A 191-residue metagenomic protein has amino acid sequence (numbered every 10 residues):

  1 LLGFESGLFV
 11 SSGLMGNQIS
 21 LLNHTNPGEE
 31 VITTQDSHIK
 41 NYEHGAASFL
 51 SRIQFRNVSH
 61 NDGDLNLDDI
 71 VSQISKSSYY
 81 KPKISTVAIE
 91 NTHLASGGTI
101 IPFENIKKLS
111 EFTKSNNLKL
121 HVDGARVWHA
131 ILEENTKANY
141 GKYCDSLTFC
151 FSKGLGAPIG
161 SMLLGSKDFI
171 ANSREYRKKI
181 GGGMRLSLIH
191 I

Functional and structural regions predicted by a protein language model:
F4-V31, K40-H44: Conserved beta-loop-alpha segment that forms the PLP phosphate-binding cup at the N-terminus of a helix
L8-S11, T33-T34, N57, A88-I89 (+2 more regions): General beta-strand structural signal in soluble alpha/beta enzymes
T25-S85: PLP-dependent aminotransferase-like
A47, G141-A171: Active-site PLP attachment segment
L65-V122: Active-site phosphate-binding strand-loop segment of PLP-dependent enzymes
I100-E111, S115, R126-S146: Active-site pre-lysine segment of PLP-dependent enzymes
I189-I191: Conserved small/polar residues in nucleotide/adenosyl-binding loops
